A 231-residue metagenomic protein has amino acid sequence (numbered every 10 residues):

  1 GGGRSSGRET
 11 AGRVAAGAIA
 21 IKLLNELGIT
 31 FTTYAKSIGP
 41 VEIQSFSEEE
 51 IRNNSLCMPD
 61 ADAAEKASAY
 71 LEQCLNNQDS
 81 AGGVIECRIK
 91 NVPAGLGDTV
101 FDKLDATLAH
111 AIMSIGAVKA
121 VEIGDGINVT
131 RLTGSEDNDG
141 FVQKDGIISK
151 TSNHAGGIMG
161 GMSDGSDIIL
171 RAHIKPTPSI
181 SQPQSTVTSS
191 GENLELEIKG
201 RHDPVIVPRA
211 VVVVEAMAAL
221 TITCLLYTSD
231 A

Functional and structural regions predicted by a protein language model:
G1-E9, A94-D98, N153-M159, R201-V212: A short glycine/serine-rich beta->alpha loop
G1-V100: Glycine-rich, mobile lid/loop segments that gate access to catalytic sites or pores
R8-I29, D102, L108-H110, S166 (+2 more regions): Alpha-helical support elements that line or immediately flank enzyme active sites and cofactor-binding pockets
L23-L27, L56, L71, L75 (+8 more regions): Generic detector of leucine side chains in alpha-helical contexts
Q78-A81, I85-N193: Glycine-rich anion/phosphate-binding loop at the beta-strand->alpha-helix junction
K175, I180-L226: A hydrophobic, small-residue-rich beta->alpha segment in the mid-to-C-terminal subdomain of diverse proteins
Y227-A231: Conserved small/polar residues in nucleotide/adenosyl-binding loops
